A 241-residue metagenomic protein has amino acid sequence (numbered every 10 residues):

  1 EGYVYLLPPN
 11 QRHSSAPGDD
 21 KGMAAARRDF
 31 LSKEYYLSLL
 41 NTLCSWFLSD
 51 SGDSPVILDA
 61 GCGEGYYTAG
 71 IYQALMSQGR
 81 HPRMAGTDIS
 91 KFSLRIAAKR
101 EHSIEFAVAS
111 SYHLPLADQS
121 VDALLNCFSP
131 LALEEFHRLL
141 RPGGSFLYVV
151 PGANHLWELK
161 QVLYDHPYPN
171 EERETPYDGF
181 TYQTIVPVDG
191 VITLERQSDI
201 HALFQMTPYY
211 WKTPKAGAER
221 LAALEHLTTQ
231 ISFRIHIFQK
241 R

Functional and structural regions predicted by a protein language model:
H13, G18-T42: Class I SAM-dependent methyltransferase Rossmann-like catalytic core, especially the SAM/SAH-binding loop
S54-G63: Conserved class I S-adenosyl-L-methionine
E64-G79: Conserved SAM-binding loop of SAM-dependent methyltransferases across substrates and taxa, primarily the Class I
D88-S90: Conserved SAM/SAH-binding beta-strand->alpha-helix loop
H102-L114: Conserved SAM-binding strand-loop segment of SAM-dependent methyltransferases
Y112-A123: A short acidic, Gly/Pro-enriched loop at the edge of an enzyme's catalytic core that lines a small-molecule cofactor
G144-P151: Conserved beta-strand signature within the Rossmann-like core of class I S-adenosyl-L-methionine
V188-R241: Conserved Class I S-adenosyl-L-methionine
